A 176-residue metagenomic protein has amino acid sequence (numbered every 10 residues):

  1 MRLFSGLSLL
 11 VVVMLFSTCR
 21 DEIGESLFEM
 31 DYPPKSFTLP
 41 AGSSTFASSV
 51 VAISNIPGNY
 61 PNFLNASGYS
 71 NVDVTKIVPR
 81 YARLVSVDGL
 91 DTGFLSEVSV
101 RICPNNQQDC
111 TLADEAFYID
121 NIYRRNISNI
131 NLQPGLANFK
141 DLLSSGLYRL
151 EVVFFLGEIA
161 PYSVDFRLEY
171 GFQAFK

Functional and structural regions predicted by a protein language model:
R2-L9: Sec-dependent signal peptide recognition, specifically the positively charged N-region followed immediately by
L15-T18: C-terminal motif of bacterial Sec signal peptides marking the signal peptidase cleavage site
R20-E22: Bacterial signal peptide processing site
G24-P34: Short, low-complexity, disordered segments immediately C-terminal to signal peptides in bacterial exported proteins
L39-T75: Post-signal-peptide N-terminal segment of Sec-exported extracytoplasmic proteins
V85-F94, L156-Y162: Extended, low-complexity, turn-rich repeat/linker tracts enriched in Gly/Pro/Ser/Thr and Asp/Glu that occur
G93-Q107: Short, surface-exposed beta-strand/strand-loop-strand elements in extracellular ectodomains
Y123-E169: Cysteine-clustered segments with highest specificity for TGF-beta superfamily mature ligands
